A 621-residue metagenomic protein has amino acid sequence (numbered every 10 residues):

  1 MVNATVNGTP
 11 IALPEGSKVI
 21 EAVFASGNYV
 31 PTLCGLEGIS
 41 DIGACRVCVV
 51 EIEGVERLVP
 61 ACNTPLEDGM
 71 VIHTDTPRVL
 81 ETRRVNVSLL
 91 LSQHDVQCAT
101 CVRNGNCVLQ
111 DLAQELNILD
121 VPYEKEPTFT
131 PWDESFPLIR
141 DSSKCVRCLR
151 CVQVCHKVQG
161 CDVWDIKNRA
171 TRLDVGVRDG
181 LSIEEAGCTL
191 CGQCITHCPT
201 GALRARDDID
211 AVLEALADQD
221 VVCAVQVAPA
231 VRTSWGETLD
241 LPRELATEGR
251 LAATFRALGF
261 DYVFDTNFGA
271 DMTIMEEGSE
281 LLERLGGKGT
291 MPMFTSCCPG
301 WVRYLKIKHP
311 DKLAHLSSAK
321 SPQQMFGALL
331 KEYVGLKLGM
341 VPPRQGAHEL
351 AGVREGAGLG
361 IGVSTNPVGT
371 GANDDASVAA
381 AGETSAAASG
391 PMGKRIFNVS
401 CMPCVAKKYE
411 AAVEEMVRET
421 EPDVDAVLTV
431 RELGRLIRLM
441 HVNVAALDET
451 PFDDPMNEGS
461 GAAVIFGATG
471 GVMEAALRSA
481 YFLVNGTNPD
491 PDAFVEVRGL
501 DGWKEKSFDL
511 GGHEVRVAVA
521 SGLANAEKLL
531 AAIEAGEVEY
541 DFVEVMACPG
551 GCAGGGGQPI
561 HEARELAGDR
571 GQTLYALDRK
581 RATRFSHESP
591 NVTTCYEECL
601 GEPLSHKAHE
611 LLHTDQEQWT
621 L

Functional and structural regions predicted by a protein language model:
M1-A4: Short structural boundary motif marking the start of a folded domain
V6-T9, E53-G54: Short strand-turn-strand beta-turns centered on an Asx-Gly dipeptide
E15-G69, D75, V79, R206-L621: Iron-sulfur-associated redox domains of electron-transfer enzymes in respiratory and anaerobic energy metabolism
R46-L190, L203-V222: Fe-S ferredoxin-like electron-transfer domains and their immediately adjacent linker/connector regions across
D162, I195, L433-G434: Mobile "lid/hinge" segments at catalytic clefts and subdomain interfaces of large enzymes
S182-R206, K306-P310, V427: Helix-enriched interaction subdomains in cytosolic or periplasmic regions, typified by TIR/SEFIR signaling/NADase cores
